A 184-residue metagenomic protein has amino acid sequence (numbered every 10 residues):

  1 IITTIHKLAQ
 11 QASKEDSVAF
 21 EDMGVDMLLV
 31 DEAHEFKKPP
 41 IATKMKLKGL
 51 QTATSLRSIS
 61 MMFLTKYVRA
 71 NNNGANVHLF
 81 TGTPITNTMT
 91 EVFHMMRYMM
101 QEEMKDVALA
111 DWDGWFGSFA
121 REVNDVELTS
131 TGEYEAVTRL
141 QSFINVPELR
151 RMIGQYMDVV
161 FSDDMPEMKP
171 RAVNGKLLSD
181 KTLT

Functional and structural regions predicted by a protein language model:
I2-M27, T54-E91, Y98-T184: Inter-lobe coupling linker of SF2 helicases/translocases
D31-E32: Walker B catalytic acidic pair
E35-K38, A42, L79, T86: Residues immediately C-terminal
K38, M95-R97: Active-site-flanking alpha-helical
I41-T54: A solvent-exposed, charged loop/short amphipathic helix patch at secondary-structure junctions
K44, H94-M95: Alpha-helix termini
